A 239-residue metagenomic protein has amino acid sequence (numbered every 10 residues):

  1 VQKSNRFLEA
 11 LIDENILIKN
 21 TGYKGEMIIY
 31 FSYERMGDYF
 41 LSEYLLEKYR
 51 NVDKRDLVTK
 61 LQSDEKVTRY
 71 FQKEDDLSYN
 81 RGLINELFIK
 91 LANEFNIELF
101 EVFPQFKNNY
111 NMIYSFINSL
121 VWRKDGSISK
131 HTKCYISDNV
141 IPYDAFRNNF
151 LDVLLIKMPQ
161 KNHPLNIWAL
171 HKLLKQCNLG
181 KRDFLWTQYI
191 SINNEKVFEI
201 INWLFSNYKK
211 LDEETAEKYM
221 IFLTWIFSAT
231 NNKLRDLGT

Functional and structural regions predicted by a protein language model:
Q2-S32: C-terminal boundary/linker of central alpha/beta nucleotide-binding cores
L17, T224-W225: Alpha-helical solenoid cores of large eukaryotic proteins
K24-K54: Short capping/hinge segments at domain boundaries that bridge a core fold to an adjacent linker or tail
Y44, K48-I200, F222: Extended amphipathic alpha-helical scaffold segments
T215-L223: Core helices of alpha-solenoid repeat scaffolds
I226-T230: Alpha-solenoid helical repeat architecture
G238: Short, surface-exposed polybasic-aromatic patches that bind anionic ligands, especially phosphate groups
